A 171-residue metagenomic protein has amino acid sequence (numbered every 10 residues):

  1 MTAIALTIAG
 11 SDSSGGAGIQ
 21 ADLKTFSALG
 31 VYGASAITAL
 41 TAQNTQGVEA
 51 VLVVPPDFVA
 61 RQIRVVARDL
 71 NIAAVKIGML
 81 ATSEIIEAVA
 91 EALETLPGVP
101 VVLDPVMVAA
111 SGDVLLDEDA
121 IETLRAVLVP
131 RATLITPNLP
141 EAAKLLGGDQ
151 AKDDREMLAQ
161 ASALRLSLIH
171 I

Functional and structural regions predicted by a protein language model:
T2-T7, T25-A110, L115: Conserved N-terminal subdomain of the carbohydrate kinase-like
I8-S27: Glycine/serine-rich anion-binding loops at beta->alpha junctions that coordinate negatively charged ligand groups
S13-S14, A81, V108, K152: Glycine-/small-residue-rich active-site loops that bind phosphorylated ligands and cofactors
G15-I19, L52-P55, D117, I121: Short, conserved glycine- and acidic-residue-centered signature motifs in active-site or ligand-binding loops
I19, K76, V102-L103, R125 (+1 more regions): Alpha-helical structural signal
A21, T25, F58, V65 (+6 more regions): Alpha-helical scaffold segments in soluble metabolic enzymes
E118-I169: Conserved phosphate/ATP/ADP-binding segment of small-molecule kinases
